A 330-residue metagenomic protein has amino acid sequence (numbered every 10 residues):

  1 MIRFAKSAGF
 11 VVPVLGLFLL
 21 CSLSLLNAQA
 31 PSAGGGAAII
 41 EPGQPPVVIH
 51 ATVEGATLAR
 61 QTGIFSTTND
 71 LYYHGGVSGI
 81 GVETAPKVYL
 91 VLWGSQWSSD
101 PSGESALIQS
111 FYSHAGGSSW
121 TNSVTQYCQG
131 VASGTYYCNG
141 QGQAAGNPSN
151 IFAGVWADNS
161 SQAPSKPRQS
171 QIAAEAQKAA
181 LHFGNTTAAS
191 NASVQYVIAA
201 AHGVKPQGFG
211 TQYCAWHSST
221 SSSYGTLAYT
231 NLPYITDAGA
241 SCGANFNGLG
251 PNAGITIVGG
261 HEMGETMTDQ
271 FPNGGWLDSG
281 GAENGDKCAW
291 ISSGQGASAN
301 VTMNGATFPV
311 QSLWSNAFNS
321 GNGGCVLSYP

Functional and structural regions predicted by a protein language model:
I2-V14: Bacterial N-terminal signal peptides that target proteins for export
V12-S24: Bacterial N-terminal signal peptides
C21, L25-G76, E83, W93 (+1 more regions): N-terminal zymogen propeptides
A85-V88, N191-Y196, G225-A228, N252: Loop/turn elements at helix/coil->beta-strand transitions in domains of secreted/extracellular proteins
K87, Q96-D158: Active-site-surrounding "flap" and adjacent substrate/cofactor-binding loops of secreted or lumenal enzymes, prototyped
C138-T220: Active-site-proximal segments of metallohydrolase catalytic domains
Q212-A253, D269-P330: Metalloprotease/metallohydrolase-associated module, dominated by Zn2+-dependent proteases
I257-D269: Active-site recognition of the HExxH zinc-binding catalytic motif
